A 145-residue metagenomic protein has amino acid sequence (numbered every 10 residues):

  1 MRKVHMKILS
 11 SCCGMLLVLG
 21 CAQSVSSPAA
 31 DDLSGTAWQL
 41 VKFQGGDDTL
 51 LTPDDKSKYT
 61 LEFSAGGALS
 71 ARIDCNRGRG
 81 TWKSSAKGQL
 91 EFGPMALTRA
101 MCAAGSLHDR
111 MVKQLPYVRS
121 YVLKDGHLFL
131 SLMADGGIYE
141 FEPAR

Functional and structural regions predicted by a protein language model:
R2-C12: Bacterial N-terminal signal peptides that target proteins for export
S10-C12, C21-R145: Lipid interaction determinants
